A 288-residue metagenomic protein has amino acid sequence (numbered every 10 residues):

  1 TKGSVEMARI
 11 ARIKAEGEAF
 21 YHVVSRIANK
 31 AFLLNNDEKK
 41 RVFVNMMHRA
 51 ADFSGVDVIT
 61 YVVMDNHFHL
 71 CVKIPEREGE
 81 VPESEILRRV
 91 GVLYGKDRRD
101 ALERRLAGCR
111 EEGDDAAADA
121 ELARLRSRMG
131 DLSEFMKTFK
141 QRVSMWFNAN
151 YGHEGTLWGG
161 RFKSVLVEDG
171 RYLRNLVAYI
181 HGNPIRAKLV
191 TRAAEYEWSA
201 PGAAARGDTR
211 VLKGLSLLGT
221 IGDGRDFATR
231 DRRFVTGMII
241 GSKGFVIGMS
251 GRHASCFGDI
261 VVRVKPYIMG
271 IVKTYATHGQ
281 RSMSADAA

Functional and structural regions predicted by a protein language model:
T1-D65, K73-A288: Short Pro-Cys-Gly-centered "Cys-loop" motif that presents a nucleophilic cysteine in a tight turn
